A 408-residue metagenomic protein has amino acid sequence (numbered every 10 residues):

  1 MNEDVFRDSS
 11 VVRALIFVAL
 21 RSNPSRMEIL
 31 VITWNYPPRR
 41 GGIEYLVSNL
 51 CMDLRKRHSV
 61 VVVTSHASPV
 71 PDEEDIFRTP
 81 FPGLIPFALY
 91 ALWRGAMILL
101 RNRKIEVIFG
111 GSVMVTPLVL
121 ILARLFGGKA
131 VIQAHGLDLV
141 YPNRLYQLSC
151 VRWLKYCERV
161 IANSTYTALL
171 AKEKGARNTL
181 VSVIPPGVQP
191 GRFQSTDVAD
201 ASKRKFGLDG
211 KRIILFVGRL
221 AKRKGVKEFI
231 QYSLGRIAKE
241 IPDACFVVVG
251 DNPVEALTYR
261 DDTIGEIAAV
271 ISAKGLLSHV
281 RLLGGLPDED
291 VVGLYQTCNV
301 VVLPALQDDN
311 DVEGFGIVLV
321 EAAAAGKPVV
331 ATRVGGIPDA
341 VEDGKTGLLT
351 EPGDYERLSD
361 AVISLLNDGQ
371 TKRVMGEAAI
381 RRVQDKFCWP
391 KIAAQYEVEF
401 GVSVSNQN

Functional and structural regions predicted by a protein language model:
L30-I32, L208-K224, I230-G235, V247-V249: Conserved donor-binding/catalytic core segment of Leloir-type glycosyltransferases
V62, K155-D197, L208, L282: Donor nucleotide-sugar binding/catalytic pocket of nucleotide-sugar-dependent glycosyltransferases
G110-T116: Short His-centered aromatic/hydrophobic patch
G250, Y259-E289: Nucleotide-activated donor-binding/catalytic signature segment of Leloir-type glycosyltransferases, i.e., the conserved
H279, G285, Q296-D311, K327: Acidic donor-binding loop of glycosyltransferase active sites
L319, A324, P328-A331, V341: Short hydrophobic beta-strand element within catalytic cores of glycosyltransferases and related nucleotide-activated
D343-G344, L348-Y355, S364-Q370: Conserved acidic donor-binding segment of nucleotide-sugar-dependent glycosyltransferases
R357, S364, T371-K386, Q395-V398: A short, well-ordered alpha-helix in the C-terminal region of glycosyltransferases
